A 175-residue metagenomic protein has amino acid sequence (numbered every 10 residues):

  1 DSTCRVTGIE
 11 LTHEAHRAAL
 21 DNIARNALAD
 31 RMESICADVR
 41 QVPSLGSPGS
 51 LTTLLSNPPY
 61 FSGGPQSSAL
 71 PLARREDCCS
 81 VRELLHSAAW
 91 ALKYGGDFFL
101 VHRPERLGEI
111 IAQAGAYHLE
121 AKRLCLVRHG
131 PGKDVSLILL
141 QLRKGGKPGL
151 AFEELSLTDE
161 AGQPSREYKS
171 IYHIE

Functional and structural regions predicted by a protein language model:
D1, A27, L92-G96: Short conserved AdoMet
S2, A24-D30, A116-L119: Short helix-capping segments at alpha-helix termini
R5-E10: Conserved SAM-binding motif I beta-strand of class I
T12-E14: Conserved SAM/SAH-binding beta-strand->alpha-helix loop
L20-G49: S-adenosyl-L-methionine
G49-T52, P58-E83, S87: Mobile active-site "lid"/loop adjacent to the S-adenosyl-L-methionine
C79-V135, L139: Conserved Class I SAM-dependent methyltransferase catalytic core
K133-E175: SAM/dcSAM-binding transferase cores
